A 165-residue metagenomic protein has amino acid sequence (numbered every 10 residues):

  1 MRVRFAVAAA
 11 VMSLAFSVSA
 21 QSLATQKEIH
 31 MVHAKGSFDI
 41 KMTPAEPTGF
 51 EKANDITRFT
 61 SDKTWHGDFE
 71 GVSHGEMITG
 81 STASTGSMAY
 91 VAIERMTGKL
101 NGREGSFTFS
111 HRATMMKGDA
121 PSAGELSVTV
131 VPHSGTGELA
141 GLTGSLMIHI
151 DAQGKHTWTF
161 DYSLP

Functional and structural regions predicted by a protein language model:
M1-A8: Bacterial N-terminal signal peptides that target proteins for export
A8-S17: Bacterial N-terminal signal peptides
S22-P165: Beta-strand-enriched cores of mature, soluble protein domains
